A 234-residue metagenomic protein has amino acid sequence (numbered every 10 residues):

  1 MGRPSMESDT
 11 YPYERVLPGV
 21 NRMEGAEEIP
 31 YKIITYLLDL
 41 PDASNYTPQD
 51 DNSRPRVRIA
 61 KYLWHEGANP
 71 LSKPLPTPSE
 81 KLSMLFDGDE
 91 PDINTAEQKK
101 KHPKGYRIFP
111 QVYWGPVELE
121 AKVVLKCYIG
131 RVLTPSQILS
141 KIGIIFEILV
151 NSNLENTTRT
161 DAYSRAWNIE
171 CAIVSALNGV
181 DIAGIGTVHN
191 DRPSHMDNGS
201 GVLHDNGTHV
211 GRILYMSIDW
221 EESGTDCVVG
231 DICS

Functional and structural regions predicted by a protein language model:
G2-S136, C233-S234: Small/polar-rich, solvent-exposed N-terminal microdomains that initiate assembly or binding
G19, N156-S164, D231: Short, flexible/disordered intra-domain loops and linkers
E118, Y163-S223: Acidic-leaning, charged glycine-interspersed low-complexity segments
L125, I142-F146, G211-M216: Hydrophobic residues positioned within well-ordered beta-strands of beta-sheet architectures
R131-L133, I148-L154, L177, S217-G224: Beta-strand elements of well-folded, non-transmembrane domains
L133-S140, N206-T208: Short glycine/proline-enriched loop/turn "hinge" motifs that connect secondary-structure elements and lie
L139-T157: Short acidic, glycine/tyrosine-flanked loop/strand segments centered on an H-E-D-like triad
S175-A176, I232-S234: Short, cationic low-complexity segments
